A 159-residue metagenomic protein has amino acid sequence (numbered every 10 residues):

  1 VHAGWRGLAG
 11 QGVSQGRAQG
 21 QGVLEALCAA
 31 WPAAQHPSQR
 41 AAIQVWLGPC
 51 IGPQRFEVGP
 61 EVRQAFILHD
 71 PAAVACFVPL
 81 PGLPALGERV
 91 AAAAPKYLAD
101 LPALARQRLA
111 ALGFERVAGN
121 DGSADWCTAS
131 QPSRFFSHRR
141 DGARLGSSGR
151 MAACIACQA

Functional and structural regions predicted by a protein language model:
V1-A159: Active-site microenvironment for binding and transforming phosphate-containing groups
